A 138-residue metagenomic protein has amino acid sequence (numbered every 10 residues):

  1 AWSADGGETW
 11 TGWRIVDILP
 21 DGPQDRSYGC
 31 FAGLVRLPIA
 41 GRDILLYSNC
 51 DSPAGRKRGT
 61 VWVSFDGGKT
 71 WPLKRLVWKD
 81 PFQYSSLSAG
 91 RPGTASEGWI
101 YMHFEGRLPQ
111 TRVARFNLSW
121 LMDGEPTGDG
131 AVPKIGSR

Functional and structural regions predicted by a protein language model:
A1-R138: Asp-box/BNR beta-propeller blade signature and adjacent active/binding-site loops in extracellular glycan-interacting
